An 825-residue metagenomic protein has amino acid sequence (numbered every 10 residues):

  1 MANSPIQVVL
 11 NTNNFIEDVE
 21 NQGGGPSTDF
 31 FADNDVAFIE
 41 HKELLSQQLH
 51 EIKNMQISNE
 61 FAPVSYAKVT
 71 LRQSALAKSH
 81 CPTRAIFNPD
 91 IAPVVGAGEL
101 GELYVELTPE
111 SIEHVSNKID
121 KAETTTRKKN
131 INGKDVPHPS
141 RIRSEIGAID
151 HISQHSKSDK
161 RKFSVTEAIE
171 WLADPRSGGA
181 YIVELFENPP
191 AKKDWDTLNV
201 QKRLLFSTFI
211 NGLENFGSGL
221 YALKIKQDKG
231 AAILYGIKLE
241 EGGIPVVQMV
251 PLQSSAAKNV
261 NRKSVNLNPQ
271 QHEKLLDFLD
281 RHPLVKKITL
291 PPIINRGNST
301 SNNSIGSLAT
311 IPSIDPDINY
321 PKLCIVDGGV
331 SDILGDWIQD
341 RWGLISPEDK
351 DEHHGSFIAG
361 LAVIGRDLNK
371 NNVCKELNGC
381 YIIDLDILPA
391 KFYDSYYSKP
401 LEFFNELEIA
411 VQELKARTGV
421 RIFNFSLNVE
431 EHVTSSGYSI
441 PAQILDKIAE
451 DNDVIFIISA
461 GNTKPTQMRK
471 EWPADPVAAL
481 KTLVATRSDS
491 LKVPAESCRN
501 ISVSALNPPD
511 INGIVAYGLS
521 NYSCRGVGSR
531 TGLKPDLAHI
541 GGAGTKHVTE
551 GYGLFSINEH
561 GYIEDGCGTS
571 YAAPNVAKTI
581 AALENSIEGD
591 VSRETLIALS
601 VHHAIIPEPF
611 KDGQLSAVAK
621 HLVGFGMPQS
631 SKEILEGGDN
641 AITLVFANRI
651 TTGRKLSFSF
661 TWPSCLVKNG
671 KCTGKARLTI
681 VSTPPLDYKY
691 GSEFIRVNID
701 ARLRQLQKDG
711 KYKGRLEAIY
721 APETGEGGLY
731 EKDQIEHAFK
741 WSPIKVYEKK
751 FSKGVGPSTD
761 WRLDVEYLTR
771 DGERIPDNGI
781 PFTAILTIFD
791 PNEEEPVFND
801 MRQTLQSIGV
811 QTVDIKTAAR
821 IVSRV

Functional and structural regions predicted by a protein language model:
M1-D194, S207, V810-V825: Long, charged/polar, low-complexity intrinsically disordered N-terminal extensions that precede catalytic
T28-D29, V36, H50, H80 (+6 more regions): Subtilisin-like peptidase catalytic core
S140-S153, F163-E167, K229-Y235, E240-P321: Protease zymogen maturation seam
I311-E402, D451-D453, T466, E496-R499 (+3 more regions): Subtilisin-like serine protease catalytic core
L323-W342, L506-A573: Catalytic-core environment of secreted peptidases
A390-A495, E564-C567, Y571: Substrate-binding/access-modulating region of protease and related hydrolase catalytic domains
V618-Q705: Secreted peptidase-domain scaffold signal
T673-K711, T769-V825: Exposed low-complexity, polar/acidic, P/S/T/G-rich flexible segments that act as propeptides, protease-susceptible
